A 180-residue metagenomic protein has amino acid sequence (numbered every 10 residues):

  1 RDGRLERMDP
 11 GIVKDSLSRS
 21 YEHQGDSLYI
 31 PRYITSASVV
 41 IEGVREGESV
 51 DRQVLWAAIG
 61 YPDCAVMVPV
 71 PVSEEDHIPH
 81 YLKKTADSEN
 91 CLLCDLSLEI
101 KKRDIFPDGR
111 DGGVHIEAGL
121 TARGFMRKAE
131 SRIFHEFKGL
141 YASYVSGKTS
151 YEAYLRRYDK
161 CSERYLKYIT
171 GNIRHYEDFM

Functional and structural regions predicted by a protein language model:
R1-M180: C-terminus-biased signal that marks the final domain/tail of proteins
